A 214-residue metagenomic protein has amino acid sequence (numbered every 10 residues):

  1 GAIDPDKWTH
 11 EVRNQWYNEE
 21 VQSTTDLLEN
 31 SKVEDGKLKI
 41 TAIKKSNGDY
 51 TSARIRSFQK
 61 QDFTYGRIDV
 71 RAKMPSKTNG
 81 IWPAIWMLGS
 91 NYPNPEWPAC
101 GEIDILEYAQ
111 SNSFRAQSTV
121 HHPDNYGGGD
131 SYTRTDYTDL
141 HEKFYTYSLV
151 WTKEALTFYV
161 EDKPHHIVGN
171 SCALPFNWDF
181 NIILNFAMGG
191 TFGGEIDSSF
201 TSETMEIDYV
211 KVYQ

Functional and structural regions predicted by a protein language model:
G1-Q214: GH16 jelly-roll
